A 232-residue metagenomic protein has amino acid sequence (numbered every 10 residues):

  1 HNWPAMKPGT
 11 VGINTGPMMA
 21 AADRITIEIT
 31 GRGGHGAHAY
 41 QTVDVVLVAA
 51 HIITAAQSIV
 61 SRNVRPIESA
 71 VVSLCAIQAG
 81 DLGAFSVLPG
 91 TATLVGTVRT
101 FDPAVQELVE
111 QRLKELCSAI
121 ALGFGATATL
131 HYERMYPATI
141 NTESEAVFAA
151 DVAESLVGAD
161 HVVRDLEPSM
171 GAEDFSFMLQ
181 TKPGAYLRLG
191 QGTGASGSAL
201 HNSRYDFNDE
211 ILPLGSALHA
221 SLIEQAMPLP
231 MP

Functional and structural regions predicted by a protein language model:
H1, H35, A49, G96 (+3 more regions): Divalent metal-coordination and catalytic microenvironments
H1-L88, A172-E173: Histidine/acidic-residue-rich, glycine-tolerant segments that coordinate divalent metal ions
I27-G36, T91-R99, A128-E133, A195-S203: A short small-residue
A37-V45, F101, F207-G215: Short alpha-helix boundary/capping segments
V43-V46, I53-E143, L156: Active-site core of metal-dependent hydrolases
V48, S58, R62, Q111-E115 (+2 more regions): His/Asp/Glu-rich mid-to-C-terminal helical/loop segments that flank catalytic regions of hydrolases
T54-S61, H131, P137-Q191: Active-site-adjacent substrate-binding region of metalloamidase/peptidase-like peptide-processing proteins
V87, D165-S169, P230-M231: Acidic, glycine-enriched loop/beta-strand segments at the rims of small-molecule binding/catalytic pockets
